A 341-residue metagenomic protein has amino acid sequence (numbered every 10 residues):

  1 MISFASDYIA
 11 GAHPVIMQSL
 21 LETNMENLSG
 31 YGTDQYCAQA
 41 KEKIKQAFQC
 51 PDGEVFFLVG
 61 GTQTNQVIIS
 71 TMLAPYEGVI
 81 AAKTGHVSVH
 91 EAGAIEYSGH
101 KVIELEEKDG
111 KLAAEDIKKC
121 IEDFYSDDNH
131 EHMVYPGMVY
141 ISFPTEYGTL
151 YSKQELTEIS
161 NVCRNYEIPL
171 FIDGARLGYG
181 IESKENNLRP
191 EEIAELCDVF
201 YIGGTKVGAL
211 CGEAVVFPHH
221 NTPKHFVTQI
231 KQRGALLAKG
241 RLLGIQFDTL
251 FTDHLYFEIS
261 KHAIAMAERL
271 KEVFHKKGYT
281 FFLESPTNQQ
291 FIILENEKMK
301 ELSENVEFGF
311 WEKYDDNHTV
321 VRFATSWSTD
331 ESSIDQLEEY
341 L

Functional and structural regions predicted by a protein language model:
H13-G61, K83-T84, S88, A94: Conserved N-terminal alpha-helix of the aminotransferase class I/II PLP-enzyme fold
E54-L73, I103-G110: Conserved core of the PLP fold type I
T71-V89, K118: Conserved PLP-anchoring active-site segment centered on the Schiff-base-forming lysine
A74-G78, E268-R269, V273-L341: Conserved C-terminal alpha-helix-loop-beta "cap" of PLP-dependent enzymes that closes/shapes the active-site mouth
G99-G137, I141-P144, Y151-E158: PLP-dependent aminotransferase-class I/II
K108, Y135-P136, S142, L150 (+2 more regions): Active-site C-terminal subdomain of aminotransferase-like
Y151-S183: Catalytic PLP-binding core of fold-type I/II PLP enzymes
